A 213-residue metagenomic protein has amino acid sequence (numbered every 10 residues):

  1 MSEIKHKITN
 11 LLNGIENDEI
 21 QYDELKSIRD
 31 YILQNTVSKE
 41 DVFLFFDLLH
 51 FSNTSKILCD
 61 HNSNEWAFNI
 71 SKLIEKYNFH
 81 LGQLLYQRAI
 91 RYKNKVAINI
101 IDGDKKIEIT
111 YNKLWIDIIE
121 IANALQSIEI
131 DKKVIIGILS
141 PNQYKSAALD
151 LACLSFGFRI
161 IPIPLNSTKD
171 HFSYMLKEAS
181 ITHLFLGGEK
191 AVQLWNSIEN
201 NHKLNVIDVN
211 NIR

Functional and structural regions predicted by a protein language model:
I4-I32, E189-R213: ANL superfamily adenylate-forming
K56-H61, W66-A67, L84-I109: AMP-dependent adenylate-forming
N94-Q143, A147-L151, T168-S173: Conserved AMP-binding/adenylate-forming core of the ANL superfamily
N99-I101, T182, G187, V209: Conserved residues at the C-terminal ends of beta-strands
D150, L165-E199: Conserved ATP-dependent adenylate/AMP-binding module captured primarily in the ANL superfamily
G157: Structured binding elements
